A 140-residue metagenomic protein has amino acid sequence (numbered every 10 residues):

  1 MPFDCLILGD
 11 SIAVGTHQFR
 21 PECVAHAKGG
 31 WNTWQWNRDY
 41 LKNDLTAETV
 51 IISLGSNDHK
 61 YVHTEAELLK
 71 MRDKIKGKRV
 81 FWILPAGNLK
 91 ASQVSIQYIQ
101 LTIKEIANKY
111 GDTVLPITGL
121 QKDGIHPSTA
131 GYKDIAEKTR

Functional and structural regions predicted by a protein language model:
P2-K70, G87-Q97: Conserved SGNH/GDSL esterase-like catalytic core that processes O-acyl groups on lipids and polysaccharides
L6-L8, F81, T113-L115: Hydrophobic/aromatic beta-strand patches that form the interior of the parallel beta-sheet core in alpha/beta enzyme
V14, L69, D73, Q97 (+3 more regions): Solvent-exposed, polar/charged alpha-helical surfaces in well-ordered, non-transmembrane soluble domains, broadly
I75-V80: A short helix->loop->beta-strand "cap" motif at the edges of active sites that frequently abuts
G87-L120, I125, T129-Y132: Substrate-gating cap/lid alpha-helix
S128, E137-R140: Charged phosphate-binding loop/patch that engages nucleotide di/tri-phosphates or the phosphate backbone of nucleic
